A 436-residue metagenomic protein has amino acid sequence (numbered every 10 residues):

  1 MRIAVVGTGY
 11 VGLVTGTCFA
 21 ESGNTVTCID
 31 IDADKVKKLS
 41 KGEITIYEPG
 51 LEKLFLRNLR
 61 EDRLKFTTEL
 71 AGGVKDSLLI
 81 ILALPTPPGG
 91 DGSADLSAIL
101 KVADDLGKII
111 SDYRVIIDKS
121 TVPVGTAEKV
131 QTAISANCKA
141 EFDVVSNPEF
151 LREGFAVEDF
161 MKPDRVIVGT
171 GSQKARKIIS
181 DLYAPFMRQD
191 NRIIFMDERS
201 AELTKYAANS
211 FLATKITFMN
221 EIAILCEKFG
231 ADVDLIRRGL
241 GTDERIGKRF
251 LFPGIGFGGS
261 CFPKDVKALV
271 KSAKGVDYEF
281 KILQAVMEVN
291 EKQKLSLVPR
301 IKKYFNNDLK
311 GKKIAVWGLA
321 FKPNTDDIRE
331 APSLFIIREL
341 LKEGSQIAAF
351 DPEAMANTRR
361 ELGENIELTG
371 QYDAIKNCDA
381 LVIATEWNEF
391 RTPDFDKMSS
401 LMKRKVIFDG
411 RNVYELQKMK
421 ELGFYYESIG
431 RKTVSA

Functional and structural regions predicted by a protein language model:
M1-A436: Structural/interface elements that position substrates and couple domains in central-metabolism enzymes
